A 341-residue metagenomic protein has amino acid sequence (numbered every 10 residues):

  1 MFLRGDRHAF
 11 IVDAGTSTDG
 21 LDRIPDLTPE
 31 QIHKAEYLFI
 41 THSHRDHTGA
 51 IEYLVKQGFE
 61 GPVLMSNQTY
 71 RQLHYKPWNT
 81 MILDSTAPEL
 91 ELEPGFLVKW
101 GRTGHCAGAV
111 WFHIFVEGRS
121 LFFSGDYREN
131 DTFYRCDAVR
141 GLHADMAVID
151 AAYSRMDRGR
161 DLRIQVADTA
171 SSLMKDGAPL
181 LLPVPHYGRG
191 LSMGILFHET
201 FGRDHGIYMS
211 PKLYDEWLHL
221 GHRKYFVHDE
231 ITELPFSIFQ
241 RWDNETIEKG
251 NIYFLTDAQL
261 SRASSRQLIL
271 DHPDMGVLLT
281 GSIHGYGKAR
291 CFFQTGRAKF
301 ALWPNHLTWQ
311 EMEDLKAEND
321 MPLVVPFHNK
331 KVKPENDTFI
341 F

Functional and structural regions predicted by a protein language model:
F2-I40, H44-R45, G49-G61, M65-R71 (+2 more regions): Pre-active-site segment of Zn-dependent metallo-hydrolases
G5, L90-M146: Catalytic core of the metallo-beta-lactamase
I11-G15, A35-I51, P62-N67, R102-T103 (+8 more regions): Active-site neighborhood of phospho(di)ester-bond hydrolases with catalytic His/Asp-centered motifs
E30-H33, L54-F59, A138-H143, G202 (+2 more regions): Short, conserved loop/helix-junction motifs that constitute active-site signature segments in enzyme catalytic cores
N67-A109, F115-E117, H222-K249: Metallo-beta-lactamase
I149-A167, L181, V227-T232, F292-L307: Glycine-rich phosphate-binding "P-loop"
R160-E233, E311-F341: Binuclear metal-ion centers of metallo-dependent hydrolases, dominated by the metallo-beta-lactamase
E199, S237-F341: C-terminal regulatory/interaction regions
